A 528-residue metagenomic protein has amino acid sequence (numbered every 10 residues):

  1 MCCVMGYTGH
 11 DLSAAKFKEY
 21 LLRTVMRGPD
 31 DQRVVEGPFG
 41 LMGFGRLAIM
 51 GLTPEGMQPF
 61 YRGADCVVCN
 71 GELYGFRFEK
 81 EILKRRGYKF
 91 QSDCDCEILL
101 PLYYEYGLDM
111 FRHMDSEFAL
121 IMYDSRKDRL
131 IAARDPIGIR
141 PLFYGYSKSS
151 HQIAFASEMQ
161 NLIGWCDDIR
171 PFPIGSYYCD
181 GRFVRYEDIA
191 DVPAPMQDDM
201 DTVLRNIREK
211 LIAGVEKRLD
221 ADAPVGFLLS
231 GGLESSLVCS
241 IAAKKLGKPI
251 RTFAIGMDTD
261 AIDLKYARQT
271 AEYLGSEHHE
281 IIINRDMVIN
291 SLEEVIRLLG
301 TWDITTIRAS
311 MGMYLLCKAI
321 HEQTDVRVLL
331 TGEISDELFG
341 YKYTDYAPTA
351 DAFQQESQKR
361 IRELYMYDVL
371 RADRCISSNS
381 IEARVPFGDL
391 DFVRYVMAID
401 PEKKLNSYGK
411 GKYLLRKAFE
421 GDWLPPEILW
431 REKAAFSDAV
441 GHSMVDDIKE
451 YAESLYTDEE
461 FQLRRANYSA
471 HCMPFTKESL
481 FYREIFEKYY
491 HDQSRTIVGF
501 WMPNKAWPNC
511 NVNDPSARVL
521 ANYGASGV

Functional and structural regions predicted by a protein language model:
M1-V68, E72, P101-D198, E209-E216 (+3 more regions): N-terminal glutamine amidotransferase
T8-S13, R85, E105, R126-S149 (+4 more regions): ATP-dependent adenylate-handling active sites, centered on carboxylate activation for C-N bond formation
G45, D93, Y186-I189, I255 (+1 more regions): Conserved beta-strand termini and adjacent loop/short-helix elements that scaffold enzyme active sites in alpha/beta
L83-Q91, L108-M110, L162-I169, W302-I304 (+1 more regions): Short, polar/flexible loop-turn hinges at active-site or ligand-entry regions and domain interfaces
C96-L100: Short, conserved phosphate-binding/catalytic loop or strand-edge motifs used in phosphoryl-/nucleotidyl-transfer
R182-R185, Y451-F461: Short glycine/proline-rich, acidic loop/turn segments that cap or connect secondary-structure elements
Y186, P425-A434: Conserved S-adenosyl-L-methionine
